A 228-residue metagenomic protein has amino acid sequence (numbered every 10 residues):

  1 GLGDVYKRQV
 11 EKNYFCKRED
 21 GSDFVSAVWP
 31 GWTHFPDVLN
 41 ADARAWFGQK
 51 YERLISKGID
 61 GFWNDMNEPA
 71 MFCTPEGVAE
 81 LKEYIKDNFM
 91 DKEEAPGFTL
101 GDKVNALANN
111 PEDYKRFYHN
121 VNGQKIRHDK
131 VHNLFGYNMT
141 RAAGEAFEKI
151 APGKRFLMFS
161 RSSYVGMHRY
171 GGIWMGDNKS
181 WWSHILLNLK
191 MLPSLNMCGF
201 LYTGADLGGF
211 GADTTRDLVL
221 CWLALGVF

Functional and structural regions predicted by a protein language model:
L2-Y6: Short, small-residue-biased leader/transition segments that mark boundaries at the very start of proteins
K7-S22: Acidic, Ser/Thr-rich peripheral helices and adjacent loops at domain boundaries
Q9-E11, W29-G31, G153, M197: Short, solvent-exposed loop/turn segments at the edges of secondary structure
V28-A45, Q49-R53: Active-site loop and adjoining helix of the penicillin-binding protein/serine DD-peptidase-beta-lactamase fold
G48-G77, M90-F228: Active-site-proximal substrate-binding groove within the catalytic cores of carbohydrate-active enzymes
